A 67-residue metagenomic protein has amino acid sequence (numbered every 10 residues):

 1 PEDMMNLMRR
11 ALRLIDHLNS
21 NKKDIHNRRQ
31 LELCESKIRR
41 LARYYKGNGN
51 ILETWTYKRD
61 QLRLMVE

Functional and structural regions predicted by a protein language model:
P1-E67: Compact, Lys/Arg-rich rRNA/RNP-binding cores from ribosome-related proteins
